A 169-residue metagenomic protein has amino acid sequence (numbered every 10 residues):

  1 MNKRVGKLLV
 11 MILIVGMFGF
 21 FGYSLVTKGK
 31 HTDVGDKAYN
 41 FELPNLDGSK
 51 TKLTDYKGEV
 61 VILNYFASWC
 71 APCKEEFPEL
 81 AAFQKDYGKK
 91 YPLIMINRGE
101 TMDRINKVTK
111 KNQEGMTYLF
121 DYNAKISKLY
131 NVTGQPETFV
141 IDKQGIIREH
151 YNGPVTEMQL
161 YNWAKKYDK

Functional and structural regions predicted by a protein language model:
M1-N40: N-terminal targeting signals for export/organelle localization
A38-Y39, V61, Q135-P136, Y151: Short loop/turn microsegments at loop-to-beta-strand junctions
N40-V61: A short beta-strand-turn-helix
K57, Y65-A82: Conserved redox-active cysteine motifs that mediate thiol-disulfide chemistry, especially di-cysteine Cys-X(1-2)-Cys
V61-L63, I94-I96: Conserved hydrophobic packing residues within short motifs/helices of P-loop NTPase cores of ABC-family ATPases
I94, N106-Q144: Short, internal strand/loop/helix patches that form the active-site neighborhood or redox-interaction surface
V140-K169: Thiol-/selenol-based redox modules, centered on thioredoxin-like and closely related oxidoreductase domains
